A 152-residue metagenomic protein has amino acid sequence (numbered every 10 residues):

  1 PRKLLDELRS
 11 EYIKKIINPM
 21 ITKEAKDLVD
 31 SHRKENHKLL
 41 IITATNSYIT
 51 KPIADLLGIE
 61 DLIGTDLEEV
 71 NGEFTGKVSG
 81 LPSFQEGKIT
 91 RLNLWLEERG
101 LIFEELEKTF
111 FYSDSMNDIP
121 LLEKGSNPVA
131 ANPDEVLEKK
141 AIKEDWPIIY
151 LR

Functional and structural regions predicted by a protein language model:
D6-S10, K14-R152: C-terminal cap/substrate-recognition subdomain and adjoining C-terminal extension of metal-dependent phosphatase-like
